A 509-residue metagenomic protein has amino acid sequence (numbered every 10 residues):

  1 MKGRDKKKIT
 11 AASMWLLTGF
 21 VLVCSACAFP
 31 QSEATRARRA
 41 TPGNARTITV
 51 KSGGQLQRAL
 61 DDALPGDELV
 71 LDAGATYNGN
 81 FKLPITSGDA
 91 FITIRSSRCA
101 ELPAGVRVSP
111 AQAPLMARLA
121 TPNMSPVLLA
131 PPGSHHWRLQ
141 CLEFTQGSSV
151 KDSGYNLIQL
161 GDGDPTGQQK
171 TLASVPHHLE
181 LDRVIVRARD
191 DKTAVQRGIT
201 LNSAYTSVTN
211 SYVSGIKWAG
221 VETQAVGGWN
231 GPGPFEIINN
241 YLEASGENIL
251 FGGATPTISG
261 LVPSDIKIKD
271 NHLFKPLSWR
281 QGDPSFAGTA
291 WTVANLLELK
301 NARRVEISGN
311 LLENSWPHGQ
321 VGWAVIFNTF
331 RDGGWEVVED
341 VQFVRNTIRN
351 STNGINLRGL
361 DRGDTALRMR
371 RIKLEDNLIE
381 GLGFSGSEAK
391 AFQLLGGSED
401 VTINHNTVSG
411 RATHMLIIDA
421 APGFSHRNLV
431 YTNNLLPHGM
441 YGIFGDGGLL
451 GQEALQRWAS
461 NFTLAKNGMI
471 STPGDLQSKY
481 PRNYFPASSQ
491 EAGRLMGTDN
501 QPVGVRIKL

Functional and structural regions predicted by a protein language model:
Q31-R46, A111-A117, T292, F424-L509: Acidic, glycine- and Ser/Thr-rich low-complexity intrinsically disordered tracts in extracellular/secreted proteins
R36-A37, T41-P42, R46, L64-R118 (+2 more regions): Beta-solenoid repeat scaffold
R46, D67, G79, A90-I92 (+18 more regions): The right-handed parallel beta-helix/beta-solenoid scaffold, focusing on the short coil/turn and N-cap positions
D72, R95-S97, P131, Q140 (+29 more regions): Feature marks extracellular polysaccharide-active and adherence modules
I94, W137-L139, P176-L181, S207-V208 (+9 more regions): All-beta strand scaffolds that present successive hydrophobic residues in beta-strands
E101, Q146, K151, A188 (+19 more regions): Residues in short coils/turns that link rungs of repeat/solenoid architectures in beta-rich domains
M116-A294, L299: Right-handed parallel beta-helix
G246, V262-G397: Beta-propeller domains
